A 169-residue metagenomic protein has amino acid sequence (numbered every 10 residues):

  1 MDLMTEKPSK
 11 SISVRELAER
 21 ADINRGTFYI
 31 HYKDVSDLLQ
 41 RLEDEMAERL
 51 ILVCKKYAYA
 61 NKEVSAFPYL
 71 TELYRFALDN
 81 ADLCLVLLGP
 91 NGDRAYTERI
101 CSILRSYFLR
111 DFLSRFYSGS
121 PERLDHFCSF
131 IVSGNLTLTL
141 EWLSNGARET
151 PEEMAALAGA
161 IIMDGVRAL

Functional and structural regions predicted by a protein language model:
M1-T5, A47, I51, K55 (+2 more regions): Regular secondary-structure segments
D2, E6, R20, D37-Y57 (+3 more regions): Alpha-helical structural segments
L3-D37: Helix-turn-helix
I12-S13, L85-L87, P151: Short, hydrophobic secondary-structure boundary micro-motifs
R49-V53, N80, C84, Y107-R115 (+2 more regions): A short secondary-structure junction motif
E63-D82, S129, S133, T137 (+2 more regions): Amphipathic alpha-helical segments that line or abut small-molecule/effector binding pockets and mediate allosteric
N91-Y117, E122-S129, S133, T137 (+1 more regions): Amphipathic alpha-helical packing segments from all-alpha helical-bundle domains
L113, E141-L169: C-terminal peripheral helix-coil segments that are non-catalytic and often amphipathic
